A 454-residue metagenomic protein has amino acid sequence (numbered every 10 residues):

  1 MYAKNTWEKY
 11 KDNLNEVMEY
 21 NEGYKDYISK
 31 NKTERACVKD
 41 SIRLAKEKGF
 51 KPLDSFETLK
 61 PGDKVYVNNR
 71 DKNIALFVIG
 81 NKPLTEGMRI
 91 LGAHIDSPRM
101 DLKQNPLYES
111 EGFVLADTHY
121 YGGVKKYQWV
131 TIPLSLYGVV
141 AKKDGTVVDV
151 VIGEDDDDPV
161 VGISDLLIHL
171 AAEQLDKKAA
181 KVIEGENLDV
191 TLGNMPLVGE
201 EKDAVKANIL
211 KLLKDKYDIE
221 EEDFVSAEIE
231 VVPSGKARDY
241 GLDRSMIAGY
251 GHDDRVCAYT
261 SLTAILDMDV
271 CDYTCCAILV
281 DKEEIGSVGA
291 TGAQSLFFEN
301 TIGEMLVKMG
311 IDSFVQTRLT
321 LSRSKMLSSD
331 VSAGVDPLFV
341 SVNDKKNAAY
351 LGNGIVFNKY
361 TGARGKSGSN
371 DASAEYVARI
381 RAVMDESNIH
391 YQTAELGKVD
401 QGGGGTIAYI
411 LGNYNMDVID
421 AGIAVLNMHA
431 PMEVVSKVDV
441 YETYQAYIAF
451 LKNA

Functional and structural regions predicted by a protein language model:
M1-A454: N-terminal hydrophobic/helix-forming segments and targeting peptides
